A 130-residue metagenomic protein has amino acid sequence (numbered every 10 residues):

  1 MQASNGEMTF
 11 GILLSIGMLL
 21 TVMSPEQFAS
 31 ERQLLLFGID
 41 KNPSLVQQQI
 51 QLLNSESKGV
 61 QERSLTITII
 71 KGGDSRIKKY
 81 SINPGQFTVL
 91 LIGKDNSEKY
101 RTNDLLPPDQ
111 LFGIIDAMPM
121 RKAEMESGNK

Functional and structural regions predicted by a protein language model:
Q2-K130: Non-catalytic interaction/Regulatory regions outside core domains
